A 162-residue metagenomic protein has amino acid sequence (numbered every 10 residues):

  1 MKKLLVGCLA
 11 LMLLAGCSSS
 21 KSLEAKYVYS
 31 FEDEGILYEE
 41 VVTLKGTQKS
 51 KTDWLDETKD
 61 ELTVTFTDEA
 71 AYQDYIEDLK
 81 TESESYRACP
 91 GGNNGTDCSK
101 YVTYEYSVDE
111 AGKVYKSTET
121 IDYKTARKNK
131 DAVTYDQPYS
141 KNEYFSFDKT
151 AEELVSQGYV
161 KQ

Functional and structural regions predicted by a protein language model:
M1-L4: Positively charged n-region of N-terminal signal peptides that target proteins for export
V6-A10: Internal alpha-helical transmembrane segments of multi-pass membrane proteins, especially GPCRs
L13-G16: C-terminal motif of bacterial Sec signal peptides marking the signal peptidase cleavage site
S20-Q162: Subset-of-secretome marker
